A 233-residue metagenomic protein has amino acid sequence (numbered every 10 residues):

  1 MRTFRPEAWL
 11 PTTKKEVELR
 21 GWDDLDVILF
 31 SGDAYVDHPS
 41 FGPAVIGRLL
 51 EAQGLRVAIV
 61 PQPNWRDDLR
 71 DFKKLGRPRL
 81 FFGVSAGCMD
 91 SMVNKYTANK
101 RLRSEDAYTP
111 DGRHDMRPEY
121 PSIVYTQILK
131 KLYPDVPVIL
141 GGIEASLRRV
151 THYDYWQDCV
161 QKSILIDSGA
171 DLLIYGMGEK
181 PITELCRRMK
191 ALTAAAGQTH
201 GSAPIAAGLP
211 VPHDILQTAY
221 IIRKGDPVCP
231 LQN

Functional and structural regions predicted by a protein language model:
M1-G21: Short N-terminal or domain-adjacent regulatory/targeting segments
K14-V17, G47, R70-F72: Short secondary-structure capping/turn segments at boundaries of alpha-helices and beta-strands
R20-V27, P78: A short, charged/proline- and glycine-enriched loop that marks the coil->beta-strand transition at the N-terminal
D26, R56, P137: Residues at the starts of beta-strands that form the adenosine-phosphate
D26-A34: Nucleotide-activated donor-dependent transferases that construct or modify glycoconjugates
A34, G42, P61-N233: Glycine-rich beta-alpha loop elements in corrinoid/cobalamin-binding modules across cobalamin-dependent enzymes
V45-V57: Short helix-loop-beta junction
